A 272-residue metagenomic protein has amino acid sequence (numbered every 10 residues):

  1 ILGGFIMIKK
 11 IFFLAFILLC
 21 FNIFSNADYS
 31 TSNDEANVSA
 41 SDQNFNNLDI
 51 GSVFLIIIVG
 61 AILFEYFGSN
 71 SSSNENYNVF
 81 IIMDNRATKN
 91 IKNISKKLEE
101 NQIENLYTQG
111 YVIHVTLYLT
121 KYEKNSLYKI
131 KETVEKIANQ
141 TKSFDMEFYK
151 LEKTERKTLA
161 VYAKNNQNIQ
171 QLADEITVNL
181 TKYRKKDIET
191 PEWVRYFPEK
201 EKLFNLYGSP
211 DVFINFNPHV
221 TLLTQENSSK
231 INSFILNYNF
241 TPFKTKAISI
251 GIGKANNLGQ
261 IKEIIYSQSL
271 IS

Functional and structural regions predicted by a protein language model:
I1-I6: Short, Lys/Arg-enriched N-terminal segments with co-localized hydrophobic residues within the first ~10-30 amino acids
I11-L19: Sec-dependent N-terminal signal peptides
F21-F24: C-terminal segment of classical bacterial N-terminal signal peptides
N26-D34: Cleaved targeting-peptide boundary
D34-Q43: Juxtamembrane low-complexity tails/linkers enriched in Ser/Thr-Pro and polybasic
D42-S52: Membrane-penetrating hydrophobic segments
F54-D145, L151-K153, A163-S249, K262-S272: Basic, often amphipathic N-terminal segments
I250-L258: Interaction-mediating elements
